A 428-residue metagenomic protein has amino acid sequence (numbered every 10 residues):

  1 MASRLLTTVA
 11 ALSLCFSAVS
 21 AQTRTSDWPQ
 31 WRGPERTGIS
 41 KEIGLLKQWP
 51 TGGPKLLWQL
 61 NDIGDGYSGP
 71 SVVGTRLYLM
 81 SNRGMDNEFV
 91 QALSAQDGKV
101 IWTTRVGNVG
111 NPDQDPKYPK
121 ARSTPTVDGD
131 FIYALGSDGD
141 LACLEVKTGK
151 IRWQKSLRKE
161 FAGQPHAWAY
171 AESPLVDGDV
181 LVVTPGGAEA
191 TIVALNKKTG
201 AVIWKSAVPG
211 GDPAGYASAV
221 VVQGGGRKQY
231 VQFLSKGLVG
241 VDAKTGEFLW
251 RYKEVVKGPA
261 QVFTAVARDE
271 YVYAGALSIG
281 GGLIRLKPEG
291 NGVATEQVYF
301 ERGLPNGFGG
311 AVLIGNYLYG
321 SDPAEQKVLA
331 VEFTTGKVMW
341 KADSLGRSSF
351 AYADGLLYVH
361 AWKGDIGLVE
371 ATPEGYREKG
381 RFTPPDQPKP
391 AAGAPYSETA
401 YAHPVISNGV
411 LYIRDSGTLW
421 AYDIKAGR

Functional and structural regions predicted by a protein language model:
M1-T7: Positively charged n-region of N-terminal signal peptides that target proteins for export
T7-S17: Bacterial N-terminal signal peptides
A21-R428: Noncatalytic, solvent-exposed loop/strand surfaces of beta-propeller-type extracellular/periplasmic domains
